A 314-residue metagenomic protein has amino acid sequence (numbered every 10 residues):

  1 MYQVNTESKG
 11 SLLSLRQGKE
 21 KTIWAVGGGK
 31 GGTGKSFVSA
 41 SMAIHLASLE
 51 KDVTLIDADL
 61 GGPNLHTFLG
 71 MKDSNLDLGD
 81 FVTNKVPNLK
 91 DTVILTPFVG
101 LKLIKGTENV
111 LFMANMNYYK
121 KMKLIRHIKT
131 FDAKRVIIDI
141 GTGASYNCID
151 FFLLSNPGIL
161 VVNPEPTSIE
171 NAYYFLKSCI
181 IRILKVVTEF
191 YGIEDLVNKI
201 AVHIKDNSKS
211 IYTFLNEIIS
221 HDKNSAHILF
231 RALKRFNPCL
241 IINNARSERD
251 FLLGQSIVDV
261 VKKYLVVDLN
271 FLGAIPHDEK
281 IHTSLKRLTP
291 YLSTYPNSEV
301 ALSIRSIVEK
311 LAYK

Functional and structural regions predicted by a protein language model:
M1-G32, S41, H45-A47, K51 (+1 more regions): Extreme N-terminal, non-catalytic leader segments that precede Walker-type/kinase nucleotide-binding cores
K35: Conserved lysine of the Walker
V38: Hydrophobic positions on the alpha1 helix immediately C-terminal to the Walker A/P-loop
I44-I56, S74-N75, L184: Post-Walker A helix-loop "phosphate-sensing" segment adjacent to the P-loop in P-loop NTPases
A58-K134, F190, I204-K205, R231-K234 (+1 more regions): P-loop/Walker-type NTP enzyme "switch/lid" segment
L60-G62, N109-L111, G143-A144, E165-S168 (+2 more regions): Conserved nucleotide-binding/hydrolysis micro-motifs of P-loop NTPases
G141-N270: Conserved catalytic-core segment of NTP-binding enzymes
L285-V300: C-terminal boundary of histidine-terminating zinc-finger modules
